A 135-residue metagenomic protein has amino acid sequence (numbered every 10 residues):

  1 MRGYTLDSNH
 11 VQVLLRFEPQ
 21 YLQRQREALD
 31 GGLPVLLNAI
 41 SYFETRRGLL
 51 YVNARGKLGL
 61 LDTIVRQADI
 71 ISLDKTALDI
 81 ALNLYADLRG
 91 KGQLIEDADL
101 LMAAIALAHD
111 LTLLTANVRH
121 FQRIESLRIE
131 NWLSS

Functional and structural regions predicted by a protein language model:
M1-L37, R47-T63, S135: Short, well-structured N-terminal submotif of metal-dependent ribonuclease cores
R2, D69-A116: Active-site neighborhoods of divalent-metal-dependent phosphate/nucleic-acid chemistry enzymes
D7, N38, L94-E96, N117-V118: Histidine- and aromatic-rich ligand-binding microenvironments
D7-S8, T45, A81, A106 (+1 more regions): Generic structural signal for small/hydrophobic residues in well-ordered secondary structure, especially within
H10-V11, S41, A77, M102 (+1 more regions): Alpha-helix capping/helix-boundary segments
V11-Q12, F43-R46, I71, Q122 (+1 more regions): Nucleotide phosphate-binding site architecture
